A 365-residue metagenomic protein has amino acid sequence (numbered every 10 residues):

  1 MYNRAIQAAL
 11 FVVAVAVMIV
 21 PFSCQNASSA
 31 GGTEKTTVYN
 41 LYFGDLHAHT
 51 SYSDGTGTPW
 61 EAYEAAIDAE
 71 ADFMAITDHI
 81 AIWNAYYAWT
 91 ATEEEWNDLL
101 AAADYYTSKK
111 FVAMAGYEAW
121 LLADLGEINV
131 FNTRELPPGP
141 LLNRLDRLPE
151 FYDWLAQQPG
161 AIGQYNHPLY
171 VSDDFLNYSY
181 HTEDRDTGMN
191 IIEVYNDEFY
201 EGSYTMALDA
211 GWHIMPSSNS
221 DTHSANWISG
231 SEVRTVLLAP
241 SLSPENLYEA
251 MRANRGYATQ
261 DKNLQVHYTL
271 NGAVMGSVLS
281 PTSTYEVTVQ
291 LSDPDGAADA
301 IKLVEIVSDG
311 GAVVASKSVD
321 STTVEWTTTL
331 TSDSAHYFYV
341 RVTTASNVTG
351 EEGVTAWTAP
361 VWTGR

Functional and structural regions predicted by a protein language model:
M1-L10: Bacterial N-terminal signal peptides that target proteins for export
R4-A5, P21-A30: Short, low-complexity disordered leader/linker segments with a strong preference for bacterial N-terminal type II
A9-P21: Bacterial N-terminal signal peptides
C24, G31-R365: Extended, charged catalytic domains and RNA/DNA-binding interfaces, predominantly in divalent-metal-using enzymes
